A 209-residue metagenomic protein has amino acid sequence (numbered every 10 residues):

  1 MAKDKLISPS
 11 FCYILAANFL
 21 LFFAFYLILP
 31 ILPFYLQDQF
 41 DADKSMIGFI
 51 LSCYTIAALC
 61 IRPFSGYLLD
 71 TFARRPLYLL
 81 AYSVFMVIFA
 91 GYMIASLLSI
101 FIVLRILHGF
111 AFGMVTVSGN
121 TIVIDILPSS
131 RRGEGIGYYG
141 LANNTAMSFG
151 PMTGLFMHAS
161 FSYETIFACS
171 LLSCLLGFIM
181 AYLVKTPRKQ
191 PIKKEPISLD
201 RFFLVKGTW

Functional and structural regions predicted by a protein language model:
M1-S8, T186-W209: Juxtamembrane intracellular "pre-TM" segments in multi-pass secondary transporters
P9-G48: Helix-loop boundary and gating motifs at the non-cytosolic
T55-P63, M147-S148: Residue-level signature of mid-helix packing/kink "hotspots" within the transmembrane helices of 12-pass Major
I61-A73: Helix-to-loop junctions at the C-terminal end of transmembrane segments in multipass secondary transporters
P76-A90, L171: Structural signature of the two symmetry-related core transmembrane helices
S99-L107: Paired small-residue
I106-A142: Cytoplasmic helix-loop-helix junction between adjacent transmembrane helices in 12-TM secondary transporters
L171-Q190: C-terminal membrane-cytosol helix-exit motif in multi-pass small-molecule transporters
